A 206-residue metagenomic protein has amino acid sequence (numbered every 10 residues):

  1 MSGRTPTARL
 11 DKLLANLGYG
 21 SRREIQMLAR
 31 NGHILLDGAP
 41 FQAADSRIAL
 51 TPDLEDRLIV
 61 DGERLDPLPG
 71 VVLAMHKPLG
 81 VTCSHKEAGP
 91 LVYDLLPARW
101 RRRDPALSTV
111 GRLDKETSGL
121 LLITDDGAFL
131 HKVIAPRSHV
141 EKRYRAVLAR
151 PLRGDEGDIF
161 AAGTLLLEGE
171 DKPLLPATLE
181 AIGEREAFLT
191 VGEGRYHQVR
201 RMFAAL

Functional and structural regions predicted by a protein language model:
S2-L206: Basic, flexible Lys/Arg- and Gly-enriched helix-loop patches that mediate nucleic-acid binding at interfaces with rRNA
